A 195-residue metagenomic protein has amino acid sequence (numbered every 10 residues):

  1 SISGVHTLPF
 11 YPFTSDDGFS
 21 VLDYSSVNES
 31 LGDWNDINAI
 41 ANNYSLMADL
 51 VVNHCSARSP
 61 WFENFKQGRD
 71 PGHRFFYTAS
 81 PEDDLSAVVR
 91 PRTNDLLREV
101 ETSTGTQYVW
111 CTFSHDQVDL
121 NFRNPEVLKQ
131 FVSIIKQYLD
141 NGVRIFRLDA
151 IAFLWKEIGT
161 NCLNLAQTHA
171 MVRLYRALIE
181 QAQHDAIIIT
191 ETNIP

Functional and structural regions predicted by a protein language model:
S1-V132, D140, F153-P195: Acidic/aromatic-lined carbohydrate-recognition and catalytic surfaces of CAZymes acting on diverse glycans
V5, F146-L148: Hydrophobic residues within beta-strands of alpha/beta enzymes
I145-F146, K156: Surface-exposed extracellular loop regions of Gram-negative outer-membrane beta-barrel proteins
